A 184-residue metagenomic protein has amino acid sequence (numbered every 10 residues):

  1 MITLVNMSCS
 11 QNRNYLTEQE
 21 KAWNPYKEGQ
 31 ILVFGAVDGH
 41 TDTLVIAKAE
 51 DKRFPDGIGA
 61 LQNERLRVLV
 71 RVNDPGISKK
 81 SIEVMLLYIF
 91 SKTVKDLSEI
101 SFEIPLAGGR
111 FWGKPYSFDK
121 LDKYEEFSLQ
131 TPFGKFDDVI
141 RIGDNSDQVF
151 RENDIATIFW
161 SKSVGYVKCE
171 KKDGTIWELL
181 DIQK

Functional and structural regions predicted by a protein language model:
V5-S8: C-terminal motif of bacterial Sec signal peptides marking the signal peptidase cleavage site
S10-K184: Conserved functional acidic sites
